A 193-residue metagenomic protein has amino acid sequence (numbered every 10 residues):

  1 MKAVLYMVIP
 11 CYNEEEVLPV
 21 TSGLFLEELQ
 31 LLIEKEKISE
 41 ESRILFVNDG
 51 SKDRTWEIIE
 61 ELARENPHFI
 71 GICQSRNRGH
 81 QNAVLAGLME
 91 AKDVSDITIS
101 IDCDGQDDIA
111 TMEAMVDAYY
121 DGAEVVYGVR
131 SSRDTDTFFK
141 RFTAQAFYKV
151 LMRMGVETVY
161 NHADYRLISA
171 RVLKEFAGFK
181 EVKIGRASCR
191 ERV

Functional and structural regions predicted by a protein language model:
A3-I9, L18, F25, S42-V47 (+1 more regions): Hydrophobic targeting segments
E14-K35: Short, well-formed alpha-helical segments that are part of the catalytic scaffolds of diverse glycosyltransferases
E14-V17, S51, D108: Donor nucleotide-sugar binding loop of glycosyltransferases
E28-S39, N66, A91-D96: Alpha-helix termini
S42-L45, W56-L85, M89-E90: Conserved donor nucleotide-binding strand/loop of the catalytic core
L45-W56, G105-Q106: A conserved acidic beta->alpha catalytic loop
Q74-R76, H80-E90, I97-S100, I109-I184 (+1 more regions): Acceptor/aglycone-binding surface of glycosyltransferases and processive sugar-polymer synthases
